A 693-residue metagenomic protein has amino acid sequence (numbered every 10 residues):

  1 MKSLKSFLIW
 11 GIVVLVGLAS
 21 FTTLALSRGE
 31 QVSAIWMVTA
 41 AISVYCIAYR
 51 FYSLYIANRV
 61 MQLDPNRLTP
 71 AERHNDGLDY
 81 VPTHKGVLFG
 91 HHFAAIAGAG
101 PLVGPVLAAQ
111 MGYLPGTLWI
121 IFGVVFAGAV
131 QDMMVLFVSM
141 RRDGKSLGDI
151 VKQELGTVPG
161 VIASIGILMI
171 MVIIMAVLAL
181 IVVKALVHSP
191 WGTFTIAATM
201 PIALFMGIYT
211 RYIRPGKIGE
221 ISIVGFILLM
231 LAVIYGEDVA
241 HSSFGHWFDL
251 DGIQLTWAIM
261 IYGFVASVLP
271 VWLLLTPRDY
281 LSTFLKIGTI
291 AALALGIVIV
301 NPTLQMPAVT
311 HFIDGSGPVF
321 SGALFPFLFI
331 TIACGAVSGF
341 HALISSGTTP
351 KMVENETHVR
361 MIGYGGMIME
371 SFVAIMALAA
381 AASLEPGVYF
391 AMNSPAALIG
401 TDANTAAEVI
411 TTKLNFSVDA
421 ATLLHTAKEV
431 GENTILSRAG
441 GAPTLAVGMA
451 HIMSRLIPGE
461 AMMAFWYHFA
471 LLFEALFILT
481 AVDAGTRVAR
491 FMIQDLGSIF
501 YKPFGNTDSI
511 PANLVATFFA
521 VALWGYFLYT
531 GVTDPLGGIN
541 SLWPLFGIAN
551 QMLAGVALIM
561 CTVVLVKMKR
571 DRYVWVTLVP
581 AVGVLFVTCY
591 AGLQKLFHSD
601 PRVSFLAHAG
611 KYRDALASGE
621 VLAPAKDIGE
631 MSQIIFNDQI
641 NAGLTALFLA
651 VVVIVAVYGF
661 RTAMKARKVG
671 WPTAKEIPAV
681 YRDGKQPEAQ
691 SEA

Functional and structural regions predicted by a protein language model:
M1-L15, I47-L102, T283, A323 (+1 more regions): Membrane-interface "cap" regions at the ends of multi-pass membrane proteins
T22-R28, S33, D79-R142, Q153-T157 (+7 more regions): Membrane-interface helix-loop-helix modules in multi-pass membrane proteins
Q31-R50, L54, A108-V138, G148 (+5 more regions): Extracellular loop-to-transmembrane helix junctions
V44-S53, I167, V172-I174, L228-A232 (+8 more regions): Selective recognition of specific alpha-helical transmembrane segments in multi-pass small-molecule
S53-V81, L107, T117, I121 (+7 more regions): Flexible loop linkers connecting adjacent transmembrane helices in multi-pass alpha-helical membrane transporters
E154-V172, G365-F372, A439-G441, G459-A470 (+4 more regions): Loop-to-transmembrane helix boundary motifs in multi-pass membrane proteins
H188, G207, R211, I227-W257 (+4 more regions): Hydrophobic alpha-helical segments and their helix-loop junctions in multi-pass secondary transporters
I297-I313, I368-G448, A484, Y529-D534: Extracellular/periplasmic helix-exit of transmembrane alpha-helices
